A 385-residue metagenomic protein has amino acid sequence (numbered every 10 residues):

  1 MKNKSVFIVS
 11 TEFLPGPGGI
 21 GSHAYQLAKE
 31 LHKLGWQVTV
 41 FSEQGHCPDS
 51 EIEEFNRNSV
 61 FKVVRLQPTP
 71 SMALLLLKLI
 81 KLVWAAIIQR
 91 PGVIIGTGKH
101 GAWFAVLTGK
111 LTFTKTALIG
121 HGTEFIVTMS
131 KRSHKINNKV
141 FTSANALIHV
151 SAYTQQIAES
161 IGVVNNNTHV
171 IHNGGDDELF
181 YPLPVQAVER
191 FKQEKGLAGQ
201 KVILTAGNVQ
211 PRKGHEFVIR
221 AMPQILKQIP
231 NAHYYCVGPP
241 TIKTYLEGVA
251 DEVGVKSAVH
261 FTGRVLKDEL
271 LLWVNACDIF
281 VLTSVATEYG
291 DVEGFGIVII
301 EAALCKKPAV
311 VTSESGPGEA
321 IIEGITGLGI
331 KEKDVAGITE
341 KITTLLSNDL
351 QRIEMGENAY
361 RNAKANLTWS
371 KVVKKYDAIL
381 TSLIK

Functional and structural regions predicted by a protein language model:
V9, L197-K213, I219-M222: Conserved donor-binding/catalytic core segment of Leloir-type glycosyltransferases
I52-E54, P182-G196: A short helix/loop element that forms part of the nucleotide-sugar donor recognition site in Leloir-type
G96-A102: Short His-centered aromatic/hydrophobic patch
Y153, G174: Carbohydrate-associated surface elements
L246-E269: Nucleotide-activated donor-binding/catalytic signature segment of Leloir-type glycosyltransferases, i.e., the conserved
A258, N275-G290, K307: Acidic donor-binding loop of glycosyltransferase active sites
I299-V311, I321: Short hydrophobic beta-strand element within catalytic cores of glycosyltransferases and related nucleotide-activated
S313, I322-G324, L328-V335, T344-L350: Conserved acidic donor-binding segment of nucleotide-sugar-dependent glycosyltransferases
